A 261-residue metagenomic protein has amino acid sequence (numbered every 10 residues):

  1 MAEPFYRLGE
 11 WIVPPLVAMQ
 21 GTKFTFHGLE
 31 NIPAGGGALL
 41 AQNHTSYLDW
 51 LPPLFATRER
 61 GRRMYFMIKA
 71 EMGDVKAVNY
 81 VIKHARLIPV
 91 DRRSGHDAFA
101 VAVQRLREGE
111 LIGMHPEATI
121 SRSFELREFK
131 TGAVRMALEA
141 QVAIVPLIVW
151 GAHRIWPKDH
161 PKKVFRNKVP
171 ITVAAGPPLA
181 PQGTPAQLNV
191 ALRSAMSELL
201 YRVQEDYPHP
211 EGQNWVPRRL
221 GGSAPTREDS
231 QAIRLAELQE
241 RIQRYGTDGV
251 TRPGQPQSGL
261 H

Functional and structural regions predicted by a protein language model:
M1-G28, P52, R60, K76-A85: A transmembrane-helix-recognition feature enriched in membrane-embedded lipid enzymes and envelope glyco-/phospholipid
W11, A18-K23, E30-N31, W150 (+2 more regions): Hydrophobic/basic alpha-helical segments enriched in Actinobacteria
P15-G21, P89-R93, S123: Short, flexible loop segments at the rims of nucleotide/cofactor-binding pockets, characterized by
T22, R62, V169-I171: Residue-level signal for beta-strand positions within conserved beta-sheet cores that form or flank
K23-T25, R93-F99: Glycine-rich, highly charged phosphate/nucleotide-binding loops
L29-P33, Q104: Short amphipathic alpha-helix with an adjacent loop that forms part of the alpha/beta core around
P33-S94: Catalytic core of membrane glycerolipid acyltransferases/transacylases, capturing the structured, soluble-facing
H96-H261: Non-catalytic C-terminal accessory region of glycerolipid acyltransferases and related lyso-lipid remodeling enzymes
